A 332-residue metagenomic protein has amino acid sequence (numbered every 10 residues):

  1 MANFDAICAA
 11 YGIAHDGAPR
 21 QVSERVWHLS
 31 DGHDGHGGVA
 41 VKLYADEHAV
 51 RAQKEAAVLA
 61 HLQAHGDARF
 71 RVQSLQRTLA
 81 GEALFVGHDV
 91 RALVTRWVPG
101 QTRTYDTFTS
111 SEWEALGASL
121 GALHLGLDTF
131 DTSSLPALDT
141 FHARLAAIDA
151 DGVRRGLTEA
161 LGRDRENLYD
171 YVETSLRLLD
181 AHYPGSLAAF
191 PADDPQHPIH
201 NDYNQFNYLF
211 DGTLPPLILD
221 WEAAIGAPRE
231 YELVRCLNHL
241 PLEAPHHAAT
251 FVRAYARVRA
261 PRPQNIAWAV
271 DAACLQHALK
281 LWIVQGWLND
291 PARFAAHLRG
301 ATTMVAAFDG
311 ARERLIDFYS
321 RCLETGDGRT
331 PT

Functional and structural regions predicted by a protein language model:
A2-D5, D131-T132, D151-H200, A311 (+1 more regions): An alpha-helical support segment within catalytic cores of ATP-dependent transferases
S23-G35, L75, D180-Y231: Active-site acidic catalytic loop and adjacent metal/ATP-binding pocket of ATP-dependent phosphoryl transfer enzymes
W27-Q53: ATP-binding glycine-rich loop module of kinase domains
L43-D89, S110-A115: A conserved alpha-helical element in kinase catalytic cores
H88-Q101: Conserved short submotifs of the Hanks-type protein kinase catalytic core that shape the nucleotide-binding pocket
D106, S110-D170: A cross-family kinase active-site recognition segment
R155-G156, A160, K280-T332: ATP/Mg2+ or Mg2+-diphosphate-binding catalytic cores that bind nucleotide phosphates or diphosphates via glycine-rich
R229-A260, L275-A292: Active-site activation/catalytic loop segments of kinase-like enzymes and analogous catalytic loops in related
